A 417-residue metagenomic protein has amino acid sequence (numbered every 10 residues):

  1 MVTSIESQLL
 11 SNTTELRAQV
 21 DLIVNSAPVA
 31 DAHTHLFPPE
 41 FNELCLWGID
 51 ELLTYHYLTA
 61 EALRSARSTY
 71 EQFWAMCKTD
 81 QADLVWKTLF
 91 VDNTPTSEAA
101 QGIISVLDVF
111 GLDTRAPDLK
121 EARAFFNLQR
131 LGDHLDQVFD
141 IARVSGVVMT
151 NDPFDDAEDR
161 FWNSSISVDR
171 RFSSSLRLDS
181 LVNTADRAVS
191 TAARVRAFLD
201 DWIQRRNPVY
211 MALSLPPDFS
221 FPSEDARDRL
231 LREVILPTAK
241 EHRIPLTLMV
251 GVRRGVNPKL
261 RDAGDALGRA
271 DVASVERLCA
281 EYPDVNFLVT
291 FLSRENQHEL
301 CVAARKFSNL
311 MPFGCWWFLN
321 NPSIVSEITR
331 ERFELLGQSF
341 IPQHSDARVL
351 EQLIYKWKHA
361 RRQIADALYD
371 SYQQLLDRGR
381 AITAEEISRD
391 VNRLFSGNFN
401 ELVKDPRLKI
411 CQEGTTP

Functional and structural regions predicted by a protein language model:
V2-P237, H242, V285, C301-P417: Metal-cofactor-binding active-site regions of metalloenzymes
D155, R254-V256, N296: Short secondary-structure capping/turn micro-motifs that flank functional sites
D218-E276: Acidic, glycine-rich loop-and-beta core segments that form the ion-binding/anion-interacting portion of active sites
L246, T290-K306: Aromatic-lined glycan-binding groove of carbohydrate-active enzymes
T247-M249, L288-F291, F313-C315: Short, conserved beta-strand edge motifs with alternating hydrophobic and charged residues
A263-V272, L300-L310: Short, electropositive alpha-helical surface patch
A266-S274, F291-Q297, N320-V325: A general structural motif
Y282: Glycine-rich phosphate/ribose-binding loops and adjacent secondary-structure elements that form binding surfaces
